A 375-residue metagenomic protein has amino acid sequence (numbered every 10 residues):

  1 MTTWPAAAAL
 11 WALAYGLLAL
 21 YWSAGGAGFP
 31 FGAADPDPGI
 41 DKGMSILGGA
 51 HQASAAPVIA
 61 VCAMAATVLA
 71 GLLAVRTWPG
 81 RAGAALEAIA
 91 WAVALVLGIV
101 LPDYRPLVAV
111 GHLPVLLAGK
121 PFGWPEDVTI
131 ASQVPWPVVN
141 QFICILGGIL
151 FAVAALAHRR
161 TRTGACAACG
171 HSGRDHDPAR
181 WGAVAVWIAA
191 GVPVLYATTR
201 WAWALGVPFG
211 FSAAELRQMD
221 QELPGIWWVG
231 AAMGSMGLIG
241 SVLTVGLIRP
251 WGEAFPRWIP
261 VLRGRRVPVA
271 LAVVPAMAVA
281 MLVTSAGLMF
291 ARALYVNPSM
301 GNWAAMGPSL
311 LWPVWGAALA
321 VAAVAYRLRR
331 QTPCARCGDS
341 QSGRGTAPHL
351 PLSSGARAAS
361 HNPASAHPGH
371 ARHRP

Functional and structural regions predicted by a protein language model:
M1-L13, G80-A94, V138, H176-P193 (+2 more regions): Alpha-helical transmembrane segments and their helix-start/interface "positive-inside/aromatic belt" motifs in integral
M1-L146, A155-H158, Y326-R330: An N-terminus-focused feature that recognizes amino-terminal "leader" regions
M1-T2, R159-A183, P256-R266, R336-G355: Membrane-interfacial, low-structure loops and terminal tails that flank and connect transmembrane helices in multi-pass
A9-Y21, V93-V100, I143-L150, G182-L205 (+2 more regions): Alpha-helical transmembrane segments of multi-pass integral membrane proteins
K42-C62, E215-G240: Transmembrane alpha-helix entry/boundary detector in multi-pass membrane proteins
L69-V75, A152-G164, G240-A254: Membrane-water interface of transmembrane alpha-helices
P102-V110, M289-M300: Juxtamembrane "helix-exit" motif on the non-cytosolic side of transmembrane helices
K120-Q133, A204-G225, L294-V314: Hydrophobic alpha-helical transmembrane segments and immediately flanking/interface helices in integral membrane
